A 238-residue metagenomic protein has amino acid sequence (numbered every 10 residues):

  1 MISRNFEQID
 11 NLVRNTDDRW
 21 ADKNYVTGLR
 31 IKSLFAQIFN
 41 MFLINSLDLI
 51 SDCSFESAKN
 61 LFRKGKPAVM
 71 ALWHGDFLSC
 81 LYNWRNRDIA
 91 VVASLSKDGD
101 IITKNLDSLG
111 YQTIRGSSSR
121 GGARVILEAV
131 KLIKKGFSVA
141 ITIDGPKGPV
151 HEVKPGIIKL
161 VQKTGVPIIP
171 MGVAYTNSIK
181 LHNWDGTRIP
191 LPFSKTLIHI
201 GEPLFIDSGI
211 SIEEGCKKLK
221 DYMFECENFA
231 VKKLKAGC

Functional and structural regions predicted by a protein language model:
M1-I38, F62, R85, S108 (+1 more regions): Non-catalytic C-terminal accessory region of glycerolipid acyltransferases and related lyso-lipid remodeling enzymes
M41-P67, H74-S79: A short, well-structured juxtamembrane/interface segment
L43, Q112-R115, A140-G145: Short, basic, glycine/proline-bearing loop/turn elements
N45-I50, A68-V69, G116-R120, P146-K147: Short, flexible loop segments at the rims of nucleotide/cofactor-binding pockets, characterized by
L49-C53, T113, I198: Generic structural signal for residues in well-ordered beta-strands
C53, L95, S117, G172 (+1 more regions): Residues at the C-termini of beta-strands that transition into short coil/loop
A58-K59, L81, T103, I157-I158: Short amphipathic alpha-helical segments and helix-helix/interface helices
P67-R120, T164, K180: Catalytic core of membrane glycerolipid acyltransferases/transacylases, capturing the structured, soluble-facing
